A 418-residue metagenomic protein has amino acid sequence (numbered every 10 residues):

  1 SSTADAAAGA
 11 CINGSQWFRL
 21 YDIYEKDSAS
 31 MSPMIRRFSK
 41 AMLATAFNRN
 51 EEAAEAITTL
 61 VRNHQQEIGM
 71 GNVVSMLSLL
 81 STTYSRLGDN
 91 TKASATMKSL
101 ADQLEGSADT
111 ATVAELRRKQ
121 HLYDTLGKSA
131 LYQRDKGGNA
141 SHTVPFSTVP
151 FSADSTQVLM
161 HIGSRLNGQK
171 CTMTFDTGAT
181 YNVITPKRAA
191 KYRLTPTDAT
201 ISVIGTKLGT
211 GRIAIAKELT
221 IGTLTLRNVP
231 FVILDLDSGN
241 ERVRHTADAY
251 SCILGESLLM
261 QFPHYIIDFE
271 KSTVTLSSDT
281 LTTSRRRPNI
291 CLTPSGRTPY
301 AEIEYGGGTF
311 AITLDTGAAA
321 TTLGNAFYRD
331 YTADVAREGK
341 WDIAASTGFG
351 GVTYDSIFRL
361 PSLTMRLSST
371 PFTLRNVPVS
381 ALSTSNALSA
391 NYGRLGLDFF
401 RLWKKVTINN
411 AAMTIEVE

Functional and structural regions predicted by a protein language model:
S1-E418: Pepsin/retropepsin-fold aspartyl endopeptidases
